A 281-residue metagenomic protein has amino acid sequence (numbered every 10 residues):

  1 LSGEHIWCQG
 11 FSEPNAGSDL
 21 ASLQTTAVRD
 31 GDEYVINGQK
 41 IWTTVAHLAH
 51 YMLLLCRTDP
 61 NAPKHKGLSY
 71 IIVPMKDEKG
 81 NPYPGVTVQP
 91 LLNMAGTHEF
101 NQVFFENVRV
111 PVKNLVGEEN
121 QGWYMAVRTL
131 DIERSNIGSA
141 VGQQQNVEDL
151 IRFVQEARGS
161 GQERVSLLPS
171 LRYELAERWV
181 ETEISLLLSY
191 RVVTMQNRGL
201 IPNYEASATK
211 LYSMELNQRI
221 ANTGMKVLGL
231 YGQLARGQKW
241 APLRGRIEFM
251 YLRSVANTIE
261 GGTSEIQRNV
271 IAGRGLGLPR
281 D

Functional and structural regions predicted by a protein language model:
G3, D19-L23: Structural signature of FAD isoalloxazine-binding scaffolds in flavoprotein oxidoreductases
G3-S12, L55: A short, Trp-centered hydrophobic/proline-enriched beta-strand micro-motif
A16-S18, I41-H47, M94-A95, A256-G261: Glycine-rich phosphate/pyrophosphate-binding beta-alpha loops
A27-V28: A structural signal for short hydrophobic beta-strand segments in well-ordered beta-sheet cores
E33, N37-T87: A short core secondary-structure module
G85-S185, N257: Glycine-rich beta->alpha junctions and the first turn(s) of the following alpha-helix
N120-I132, N136-A140, L228-D281: Glycine-rich phosphate/cofactor-binding loops in nucleotide/flavin-utilizing enzymes
Q155-R172, E183-K239: C-terminal helix-coil-helix/basic helical segment that borders enzyme active sites and/or dimer interfaces and provides
